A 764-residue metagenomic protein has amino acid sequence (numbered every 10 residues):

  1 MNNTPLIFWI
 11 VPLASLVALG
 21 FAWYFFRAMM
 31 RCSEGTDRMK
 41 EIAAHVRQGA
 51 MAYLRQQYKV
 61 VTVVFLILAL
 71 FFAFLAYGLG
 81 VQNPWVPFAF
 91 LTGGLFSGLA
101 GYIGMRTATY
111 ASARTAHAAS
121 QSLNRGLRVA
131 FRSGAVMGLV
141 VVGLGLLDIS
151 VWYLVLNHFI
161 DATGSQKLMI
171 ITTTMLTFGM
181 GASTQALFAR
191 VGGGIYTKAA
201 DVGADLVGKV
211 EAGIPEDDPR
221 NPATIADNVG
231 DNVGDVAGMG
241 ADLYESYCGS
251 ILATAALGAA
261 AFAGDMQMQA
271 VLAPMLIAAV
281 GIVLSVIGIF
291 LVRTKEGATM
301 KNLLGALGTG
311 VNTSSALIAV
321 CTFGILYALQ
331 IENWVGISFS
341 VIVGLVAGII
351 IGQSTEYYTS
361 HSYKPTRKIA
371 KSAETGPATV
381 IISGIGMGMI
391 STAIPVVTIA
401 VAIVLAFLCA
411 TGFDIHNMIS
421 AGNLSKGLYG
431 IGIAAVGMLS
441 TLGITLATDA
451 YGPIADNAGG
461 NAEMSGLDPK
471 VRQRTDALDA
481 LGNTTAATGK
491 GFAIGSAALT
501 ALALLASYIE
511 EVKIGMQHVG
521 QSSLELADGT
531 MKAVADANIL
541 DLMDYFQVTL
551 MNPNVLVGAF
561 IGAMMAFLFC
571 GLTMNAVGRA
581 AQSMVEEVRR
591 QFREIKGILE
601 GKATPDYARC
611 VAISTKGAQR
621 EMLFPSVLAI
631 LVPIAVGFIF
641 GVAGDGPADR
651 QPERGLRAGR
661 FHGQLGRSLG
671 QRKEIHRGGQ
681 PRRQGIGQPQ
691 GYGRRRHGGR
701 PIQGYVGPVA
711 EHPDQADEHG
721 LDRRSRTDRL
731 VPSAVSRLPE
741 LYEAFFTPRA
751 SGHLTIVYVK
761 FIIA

Functional and structural regions predicted by a protein language model:
M1-L741: Hydrophobic packing and interface segments
L741-Y742, V757: N-terminal leader/targeting signatures
I763-A764: Short linear/disordered segments characteristic of secreted peptide precursors and small low-complexity proteins
